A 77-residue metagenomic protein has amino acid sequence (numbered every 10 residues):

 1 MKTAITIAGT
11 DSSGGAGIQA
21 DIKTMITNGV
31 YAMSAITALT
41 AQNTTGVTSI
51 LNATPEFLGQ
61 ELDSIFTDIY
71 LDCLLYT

Functional and structural regions predicted by a protein language model:
M1-D72: Small-residue (G/A/S/T)-rich helix-start motifs and N-terminal tracts that mark the onset
Y76-T77: Conserved small/polar residues in nucleotide/adenosyl-binding loops
